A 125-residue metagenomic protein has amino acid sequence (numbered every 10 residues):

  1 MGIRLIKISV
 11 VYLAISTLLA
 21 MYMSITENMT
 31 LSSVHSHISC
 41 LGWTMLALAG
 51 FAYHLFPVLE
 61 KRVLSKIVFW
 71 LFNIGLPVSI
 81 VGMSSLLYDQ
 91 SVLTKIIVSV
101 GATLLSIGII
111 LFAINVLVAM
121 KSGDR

Functional and structural regions predicted by a protein language model:
M1-R125: Hydrophobic alpha-helical transmembrane segments of multi-pass integral membrane proteins
